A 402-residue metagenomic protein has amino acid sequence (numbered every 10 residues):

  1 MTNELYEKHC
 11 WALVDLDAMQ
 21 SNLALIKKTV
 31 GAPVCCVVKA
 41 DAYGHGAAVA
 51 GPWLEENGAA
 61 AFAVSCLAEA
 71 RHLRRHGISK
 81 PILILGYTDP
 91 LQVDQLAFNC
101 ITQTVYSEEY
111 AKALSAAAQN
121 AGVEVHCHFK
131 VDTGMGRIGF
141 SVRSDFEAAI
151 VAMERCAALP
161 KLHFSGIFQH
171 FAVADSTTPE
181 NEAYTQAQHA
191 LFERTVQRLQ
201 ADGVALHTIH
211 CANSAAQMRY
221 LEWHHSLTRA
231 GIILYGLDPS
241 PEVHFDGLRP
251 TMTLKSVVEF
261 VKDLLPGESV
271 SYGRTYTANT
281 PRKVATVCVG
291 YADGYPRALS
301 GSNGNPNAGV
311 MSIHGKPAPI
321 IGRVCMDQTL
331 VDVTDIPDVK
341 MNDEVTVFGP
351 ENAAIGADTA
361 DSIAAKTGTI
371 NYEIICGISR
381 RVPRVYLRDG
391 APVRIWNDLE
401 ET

Functional and structural regions predicted by a protein language model:
M1-T102, A116, E124, H163 (+1 more regions): A charged N-terminal "starter" segment
L5-E7, A40-E56, K112, A116-H126 (+3 more regions): Active-site loop/helix belt of alpha/beta enzymes
V14-S21, H45, V49, A68 (+9 more regions): Conserved active-site and cofactor/substrate-binding residues in soluble primary-metabolism enzymes
M19, L73, I167, V258 (+1 more regions): Residue-level signal for inorganic ion chemistry
C35, H126-H128, G166, P319: Hydrophobic "anchor" residues on beta-strands that sit immediately upstream of conserved functional sites
A68, G86-L91, S107-A111, V131-T133 (+1 more regions): Short, acidic/turn-prone active-site loops that include or flank metal/cofactor- and phosphate-binding residues
I84, V258, I320-I321: A structural signal for short, hydrophobic beta-strand segments that form beta-sheets in beta-rich/all-beta domains
L265-T402: C-terminal accessory subdomain/extension
